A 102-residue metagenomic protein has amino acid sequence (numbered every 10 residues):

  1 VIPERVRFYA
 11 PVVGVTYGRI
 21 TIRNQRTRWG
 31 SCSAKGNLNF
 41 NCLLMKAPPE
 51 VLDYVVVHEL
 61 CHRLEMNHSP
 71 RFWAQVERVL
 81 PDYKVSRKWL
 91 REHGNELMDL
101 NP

Functional and structural regions predicted by a protein language model:
V1-Y54, R63-P102: Active-site-proximal or metal-binding-adjacent scaffold patches in catalytic folds
E59: Walker B catalytic acidic pair
